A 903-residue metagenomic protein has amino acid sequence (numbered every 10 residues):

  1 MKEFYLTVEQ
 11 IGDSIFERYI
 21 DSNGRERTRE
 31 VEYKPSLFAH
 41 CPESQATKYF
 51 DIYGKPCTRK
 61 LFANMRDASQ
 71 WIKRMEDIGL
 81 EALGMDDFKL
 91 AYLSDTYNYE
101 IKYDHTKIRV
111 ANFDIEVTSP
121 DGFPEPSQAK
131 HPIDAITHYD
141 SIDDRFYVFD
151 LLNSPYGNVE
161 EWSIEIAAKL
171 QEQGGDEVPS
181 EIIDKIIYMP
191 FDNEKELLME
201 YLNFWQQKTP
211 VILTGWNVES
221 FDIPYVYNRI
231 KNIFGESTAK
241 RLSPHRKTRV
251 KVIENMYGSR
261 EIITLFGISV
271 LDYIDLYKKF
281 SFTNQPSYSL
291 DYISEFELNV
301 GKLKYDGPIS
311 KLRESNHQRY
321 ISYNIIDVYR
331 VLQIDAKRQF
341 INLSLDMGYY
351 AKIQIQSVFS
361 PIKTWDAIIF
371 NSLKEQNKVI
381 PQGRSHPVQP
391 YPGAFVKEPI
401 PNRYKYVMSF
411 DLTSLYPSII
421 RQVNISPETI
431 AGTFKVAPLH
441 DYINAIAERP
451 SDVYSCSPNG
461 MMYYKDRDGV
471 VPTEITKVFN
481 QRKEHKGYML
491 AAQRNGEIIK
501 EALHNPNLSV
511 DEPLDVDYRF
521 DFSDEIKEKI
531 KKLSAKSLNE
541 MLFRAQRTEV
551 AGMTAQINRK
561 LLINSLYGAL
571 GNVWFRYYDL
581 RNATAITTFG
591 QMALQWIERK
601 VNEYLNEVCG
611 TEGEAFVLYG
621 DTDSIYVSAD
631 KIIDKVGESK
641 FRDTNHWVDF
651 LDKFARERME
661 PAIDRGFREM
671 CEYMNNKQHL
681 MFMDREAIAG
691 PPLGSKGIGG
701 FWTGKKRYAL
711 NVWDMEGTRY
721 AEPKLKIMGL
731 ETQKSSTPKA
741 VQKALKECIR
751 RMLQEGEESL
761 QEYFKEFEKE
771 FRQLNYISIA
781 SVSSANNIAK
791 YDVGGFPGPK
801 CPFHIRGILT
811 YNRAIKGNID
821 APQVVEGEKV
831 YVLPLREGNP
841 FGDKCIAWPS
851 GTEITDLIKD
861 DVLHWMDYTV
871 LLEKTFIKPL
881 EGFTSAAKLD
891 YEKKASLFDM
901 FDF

Functional and structural regions predicted by a protein language model:
M1-T209, Y323-I326, R330-D346, F359-V396 (+9 more regions): DnaQ-like (DEDDh/DEDDy) 3′-5′ exonuclease domain used for proofreading and 3′-end trimming on nucleic acids
F149, P155-Q285, Y323: Conserved DEDDh/DEDDy metal-dependent 3′-5′ exonuclease domain
G175-F191, E261-I263, S451-G469, E512-N558 (+1 more regions): Intrinsically disordered, low-complexity acidic Ser/Thr-rich regulatory segments
I182-Y188, K208-I212, R313-R319, V396-K405 (+8 more regions): Glycine- and acidic
Q207-D222, V226, I268-I362: Acidic, Mg2+-coordinating catalytic module of metal-dependent nucleases/exonucleases that use a two-metal-ion mechanism
P308-E428, G432-F434, L503-E512, Y518-F520 (+9 more regions): Common nucleic-acid-contacting/processivity interface regions adjacent to the catalytic cores of nucleic-acid enzymes
I625-M659: Catalytic palm subdomain of template-directed nucleic-acid polymerases, centered on the conserved carboxylate motif
D652, R656-F903: C-terminal, non-catalytic extensions of nucleic-acid polymerases
